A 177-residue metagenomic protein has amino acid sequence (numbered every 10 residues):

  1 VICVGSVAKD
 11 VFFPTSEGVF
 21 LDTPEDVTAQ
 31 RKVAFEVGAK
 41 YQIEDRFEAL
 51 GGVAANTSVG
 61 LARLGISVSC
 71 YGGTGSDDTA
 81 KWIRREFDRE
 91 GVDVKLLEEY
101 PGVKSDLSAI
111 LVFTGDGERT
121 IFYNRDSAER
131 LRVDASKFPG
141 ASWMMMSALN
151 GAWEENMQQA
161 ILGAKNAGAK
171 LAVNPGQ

Functional and structural regions predicted by a protein language model:
V1-S69, K81-W82: Glycine-rich phosphate/adenosyl-contacting loop at the front of the ribokinase-like
S6, G73-S76, E99, T114 (+2 more regions): Cofactor-binding loop segments of dinucleotide-utilizing enzymes, especially the Rossmann-like FAD- and NAD(P)+-binding
A62, D88, K165-N166: Anion (oxyanion) recognition and catalysis
V68-L96: A glycine-rich beta-to-alpha transition motif near the start of alpha/beta enzyme domains, typified by
K95-Y100, I110-E154: Conserved phosphate-binding/catalytic loop of the ribokinase/pfkB sugar-kinase fold
S142-Q177: Conserved beta-alpha-beta core of the PfkB/ribokinase-like small-molecule kinase fold
